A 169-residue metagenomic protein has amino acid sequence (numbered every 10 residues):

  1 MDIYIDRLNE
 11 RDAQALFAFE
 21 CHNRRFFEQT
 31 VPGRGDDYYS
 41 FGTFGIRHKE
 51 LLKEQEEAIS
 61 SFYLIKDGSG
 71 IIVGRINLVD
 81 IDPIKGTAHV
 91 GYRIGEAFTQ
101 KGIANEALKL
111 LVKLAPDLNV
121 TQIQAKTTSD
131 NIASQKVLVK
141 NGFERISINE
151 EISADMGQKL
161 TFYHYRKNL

Functional and structural regions predicted by a protein language model:
M1-H89, Q158-L169: GNAT-family acyltransferases
K66, G91-Q100, T128: A short, internal acetyl-CoA/4′-phosphopantetheine-binding micro-motif in the GNAT/acyltransferase core
G70, G102, N131: Conserved G/P- and acidic residue-centered "switch" motifs that form tight phosphate/ATP-binding loops in soluble
I94, Q100-K113, K136-K140: Conserved acetyl-CoA-binding loop-helix of GNAT-fold acetyltransferases
D117-T127: Conserved GNAT acetyl-CoA-binding A-motif
A125-Q135: Conserved beta-strand-loop-alpha-helix junction that forms the acyl-donor binding cleft
K126, E144-T161: Conserved catalytic-core motifs of GNAT/GCN5-like acyltransferases
